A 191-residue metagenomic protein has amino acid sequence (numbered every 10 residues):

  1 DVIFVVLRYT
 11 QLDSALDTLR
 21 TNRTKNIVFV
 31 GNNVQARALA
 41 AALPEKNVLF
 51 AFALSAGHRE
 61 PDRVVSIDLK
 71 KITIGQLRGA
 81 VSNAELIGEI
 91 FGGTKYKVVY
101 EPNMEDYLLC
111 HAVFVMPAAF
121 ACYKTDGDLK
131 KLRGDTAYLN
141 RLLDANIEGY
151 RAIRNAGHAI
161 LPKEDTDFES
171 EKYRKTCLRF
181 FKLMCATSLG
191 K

Functional and structural regions predicted by a protein language model:
D1-V65: Rossmann-like NAD(P)(H) cofactor-binding subdomain of soluble oxidoreductases
T10-D13, R37, V81-E85, T136-N140 (+3 more regions): Generic alpha-helical secondary structure signal
L12, L19, I27, I90 (+2 more regions): Generic hydrophobic, helix-prone segments enriched in Leu/Val/Ile
N22, A42, N47, S66-T166: Internal alpha-helical scaffold of NAD(P)-dependent oxidoreductase catalytic cores
G57, Y107-L108, E169-S170: Short secondary-structure capping/turn micro-motifs that flank functional sites
P61-S66, C122-G127, C185-K191: Short amphipathic alpha-helical segments, especially helix-boundary/capping motifs
I153-K191: C-terminal substrate-binding/catalytic lobe of Rossmann-fold NAD(P)-dependent oxidoreductases
